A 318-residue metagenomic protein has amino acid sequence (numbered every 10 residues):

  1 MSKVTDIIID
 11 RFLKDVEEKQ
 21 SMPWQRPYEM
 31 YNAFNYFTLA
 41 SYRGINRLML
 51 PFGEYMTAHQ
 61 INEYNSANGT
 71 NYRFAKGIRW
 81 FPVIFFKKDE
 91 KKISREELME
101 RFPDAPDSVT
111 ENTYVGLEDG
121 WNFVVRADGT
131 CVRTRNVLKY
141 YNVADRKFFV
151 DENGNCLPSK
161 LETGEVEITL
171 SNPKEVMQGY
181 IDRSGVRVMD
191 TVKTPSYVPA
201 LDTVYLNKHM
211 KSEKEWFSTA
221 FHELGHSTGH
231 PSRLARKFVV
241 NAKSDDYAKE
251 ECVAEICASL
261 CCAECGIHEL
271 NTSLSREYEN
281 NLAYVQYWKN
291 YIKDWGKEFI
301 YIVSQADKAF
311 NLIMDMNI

Functional and structural regions predicted by a protein language model:
M1-I318: N-terminal accessory/interface modules of nucleic-acid-binding and processing proteins
